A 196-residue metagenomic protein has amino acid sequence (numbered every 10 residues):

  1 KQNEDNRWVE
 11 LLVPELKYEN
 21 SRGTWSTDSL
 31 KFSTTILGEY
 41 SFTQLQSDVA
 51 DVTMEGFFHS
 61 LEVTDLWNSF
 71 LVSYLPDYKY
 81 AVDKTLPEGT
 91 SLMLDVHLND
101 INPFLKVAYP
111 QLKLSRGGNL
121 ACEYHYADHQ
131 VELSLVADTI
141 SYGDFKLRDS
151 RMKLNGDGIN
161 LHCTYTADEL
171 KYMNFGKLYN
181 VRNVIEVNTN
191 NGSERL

Functional and structural regions predicted by a protein language model:
K1, V9-T64, N68, V72-Y80 (+1 more regions): Hydrophobic lipid-interacting interfaces of membrane-associated proteins
E4: Anaerobic metallocofactor- and corrinoid-dependent redox/one-carbon enzyme cores, especially those from methanogenesis
Y80-L86: Key residue(s) within conserved catalytic/signature motifs
T90-L92: Short structural boundary motif marking the start of a folded domain
